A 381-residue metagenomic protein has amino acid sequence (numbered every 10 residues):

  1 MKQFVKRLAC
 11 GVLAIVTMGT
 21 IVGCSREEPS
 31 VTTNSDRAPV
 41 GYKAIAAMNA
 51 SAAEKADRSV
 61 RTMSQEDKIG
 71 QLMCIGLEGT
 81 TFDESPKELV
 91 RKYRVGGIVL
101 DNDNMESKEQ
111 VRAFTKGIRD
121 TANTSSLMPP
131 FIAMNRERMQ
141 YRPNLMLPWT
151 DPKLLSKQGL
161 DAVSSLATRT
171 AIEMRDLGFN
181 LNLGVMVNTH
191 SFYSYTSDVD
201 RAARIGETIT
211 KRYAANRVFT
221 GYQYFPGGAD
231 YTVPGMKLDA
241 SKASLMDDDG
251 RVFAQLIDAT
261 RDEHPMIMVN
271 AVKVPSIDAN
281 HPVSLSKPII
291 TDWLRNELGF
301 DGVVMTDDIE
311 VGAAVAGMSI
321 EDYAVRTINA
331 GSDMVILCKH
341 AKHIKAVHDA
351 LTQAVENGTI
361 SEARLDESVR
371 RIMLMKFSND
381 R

Functional and structural regions predicted by a protein language model:
M1-V12: Bacterial N-terminal signal peptides that target proteins for export
G19-G23: C-terminal motif of bacterial Sec signal peptides marking the signal peptidase cleavage site
E27-F131, R136-Y141: N-terminal hydrophobic targeting/anchoring segments and the immediately downstream early-domain regions of hydrolases
S64, E109-R119, N123-S126, P130 (+4 more regions): Second-shell residues forming the walls of enzyme active-site clefts
Q71-F82, D151-S164, M236-D248, E310-M318: Active-site mouth loops of central-metabolism enzymes
E78-K92, A162-M174, L245-Q255, M318-R326: Short, acidic/polar
L89-K108, L183-F192, I257-H281: Short acidic, glycine-rich surface-loop motifs adjacent to enzyme active sites
S107-F114, K157-R169, D200-R204: Glycine-rich anion/phosphate-binding loops
